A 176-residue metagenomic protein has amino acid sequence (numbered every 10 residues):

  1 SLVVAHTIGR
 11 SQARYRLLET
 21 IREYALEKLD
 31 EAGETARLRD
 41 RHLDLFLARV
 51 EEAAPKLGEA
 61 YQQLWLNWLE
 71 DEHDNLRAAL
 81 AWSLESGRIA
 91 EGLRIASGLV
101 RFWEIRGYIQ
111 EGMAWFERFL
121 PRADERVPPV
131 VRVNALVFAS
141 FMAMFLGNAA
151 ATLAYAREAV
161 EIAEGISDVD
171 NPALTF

Functional and structural regions predicted by a protein language model:
S1-D40, D44, E85-S97: C-terminal boundary/linker of central alpha/beta nucleotide-binding cores
I8, L18, G147-N148, A159 (+1 more regions): Acidic, proline/glycine-rich low-complexity intrinsically disordered segments
Q12, R16, E27-D30, Q62-A78 (+1 more regions): Short linear X-Pro dipeptides
G33-E70: Amphipathic alpha-helical dimerization/coiled-coil segments that flank or bridge DNA-binding/regulatory modules
R49, Q62-F141: Short, well-ordered secondary-structure microsegments that present a prominent hydrophobic/aromatic side chain
L80-A81, L120-D124, R157-D168: Amphipathic alpha-helical segments of tetratricopeptide repeats
R132, L136-A143, A149, Y155 (+2 more regions): TPR/Sel1-like alpha-solenoid repeat signature
